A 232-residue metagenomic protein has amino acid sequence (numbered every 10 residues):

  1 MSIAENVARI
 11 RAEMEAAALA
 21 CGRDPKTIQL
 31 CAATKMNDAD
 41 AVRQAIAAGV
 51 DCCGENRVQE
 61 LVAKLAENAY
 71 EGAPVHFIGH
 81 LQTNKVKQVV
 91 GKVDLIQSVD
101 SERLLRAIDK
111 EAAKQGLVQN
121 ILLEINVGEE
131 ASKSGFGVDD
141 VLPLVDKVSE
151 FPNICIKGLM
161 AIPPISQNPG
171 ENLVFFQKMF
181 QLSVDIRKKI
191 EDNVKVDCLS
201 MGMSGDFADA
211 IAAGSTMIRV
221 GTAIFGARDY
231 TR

Functional and structural regions predicted by a protein language model:
M1-G205, A213, F225: Conserved alpha/beta-domain cores
S215-R232: Gly/Pro- and small hydrophobic-enriched strand-loop and loop-to-helix capping segments that sit at the rims
